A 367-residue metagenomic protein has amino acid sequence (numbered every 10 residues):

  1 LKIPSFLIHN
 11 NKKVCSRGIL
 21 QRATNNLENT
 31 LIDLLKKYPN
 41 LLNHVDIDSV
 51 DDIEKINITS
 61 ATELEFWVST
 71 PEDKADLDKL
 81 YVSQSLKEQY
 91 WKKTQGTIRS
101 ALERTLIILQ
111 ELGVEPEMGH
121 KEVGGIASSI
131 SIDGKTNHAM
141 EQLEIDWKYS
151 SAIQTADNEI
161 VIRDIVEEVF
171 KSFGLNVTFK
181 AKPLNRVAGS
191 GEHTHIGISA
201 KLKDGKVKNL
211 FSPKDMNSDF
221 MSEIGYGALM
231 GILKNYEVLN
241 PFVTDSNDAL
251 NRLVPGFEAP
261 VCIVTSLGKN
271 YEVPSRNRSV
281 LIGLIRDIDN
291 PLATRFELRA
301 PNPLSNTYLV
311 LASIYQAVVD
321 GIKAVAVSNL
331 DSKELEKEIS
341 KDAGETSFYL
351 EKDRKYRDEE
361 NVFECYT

Functional and structural regions predicted by a protein language model:
L1-E192, G197-T367: Glycine-rich, acidic/polar active-site loops that bind/position phosphate-bearing ligands
